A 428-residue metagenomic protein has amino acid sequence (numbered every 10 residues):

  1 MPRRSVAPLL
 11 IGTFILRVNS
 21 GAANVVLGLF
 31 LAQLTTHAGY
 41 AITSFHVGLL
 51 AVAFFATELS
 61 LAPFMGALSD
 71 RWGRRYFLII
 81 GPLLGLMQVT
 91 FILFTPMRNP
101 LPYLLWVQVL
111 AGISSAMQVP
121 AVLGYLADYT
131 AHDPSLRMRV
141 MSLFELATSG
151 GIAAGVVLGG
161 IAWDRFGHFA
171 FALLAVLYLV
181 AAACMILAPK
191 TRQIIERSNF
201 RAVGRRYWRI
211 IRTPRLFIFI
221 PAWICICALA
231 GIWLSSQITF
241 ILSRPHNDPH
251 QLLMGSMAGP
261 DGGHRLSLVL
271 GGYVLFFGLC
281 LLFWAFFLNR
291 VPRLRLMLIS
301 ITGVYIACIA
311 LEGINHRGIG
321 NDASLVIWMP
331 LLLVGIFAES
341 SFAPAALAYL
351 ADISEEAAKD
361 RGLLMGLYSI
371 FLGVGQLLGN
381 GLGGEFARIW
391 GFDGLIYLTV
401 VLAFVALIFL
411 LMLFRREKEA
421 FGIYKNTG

Functional and structural regions predicted by a protein language model:
M1-R3, T191-P221, M254, T427-G428: Juxtamembrane intracellular "pre-TM" segments in multi-pass secondary transporters
P2-F55, F217-A222, I226-L252: Helix-loop boundary and gating motifs at the non-cytosolic
F54-P63, I152-A153, V274-L282, G373-L377: Residue-level signature of mid-helix packing/kink "hotspots" within the transmembrane helices of 12-pass Major
L59-P96: Conserved MFS/SLC helix-loop-helix module at the cytosolic interface between two early adjacent transmembrane helices
S60-G73, W163, L279-R293, A387: Helix-to-loop junctions at the C-terminal end of transmembrane segments in multipass secondary transporters
L83-R98, G303-N321: C-terminal ends and interior cores of transmembrane alpha-helices in multi-pass membrane transporters/permeases
V107-T148: Cytoplasmic helix-loop-helix junction between adjacent transmembrane helices in 12-TM secondary transporters
M117-A131, S341-E356: Intracellular juxtamembrane helix-capping segments at the cytosolic ends of symmetry-related transmembrane helices
